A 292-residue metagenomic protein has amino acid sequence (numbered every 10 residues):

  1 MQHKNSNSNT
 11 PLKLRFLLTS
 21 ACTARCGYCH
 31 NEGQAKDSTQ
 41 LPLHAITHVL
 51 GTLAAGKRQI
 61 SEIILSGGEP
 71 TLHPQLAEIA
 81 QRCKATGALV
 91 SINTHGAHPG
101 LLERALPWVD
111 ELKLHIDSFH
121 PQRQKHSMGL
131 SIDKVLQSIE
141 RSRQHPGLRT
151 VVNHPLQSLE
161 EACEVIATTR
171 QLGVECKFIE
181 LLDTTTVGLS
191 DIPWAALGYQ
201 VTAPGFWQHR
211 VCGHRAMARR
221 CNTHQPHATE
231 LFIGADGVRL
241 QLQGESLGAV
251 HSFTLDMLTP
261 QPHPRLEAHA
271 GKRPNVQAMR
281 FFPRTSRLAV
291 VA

Functional and structural regions predicted by a protein language model:
M1-S6, T254-L255: A short, compositionally biased domain-edge/stem linker segment
N5-H44: Canonical Radical SAM [4Fe-4S] cluster-binding loop centered on the CxxxCxxC motif and its immediate flanking residues
A24, P121-Q122, G248: Glycine-centered loop/turn positions within well-structured domains that cap or flank conserved ligand/cofactor-binding
L43-I64, H73-L159, K177: Radical SAM/AdoMet-radical enzyme domain recognition
Q122-E140, Q144-F232: Radical SAM enzyme [4Fe-4S]-AdoMet core and its adjacent flexible, acidic and glycine-rich loops/tails across
L182-A292: Accessory C-terminal segments flanking Radical SAM cores
